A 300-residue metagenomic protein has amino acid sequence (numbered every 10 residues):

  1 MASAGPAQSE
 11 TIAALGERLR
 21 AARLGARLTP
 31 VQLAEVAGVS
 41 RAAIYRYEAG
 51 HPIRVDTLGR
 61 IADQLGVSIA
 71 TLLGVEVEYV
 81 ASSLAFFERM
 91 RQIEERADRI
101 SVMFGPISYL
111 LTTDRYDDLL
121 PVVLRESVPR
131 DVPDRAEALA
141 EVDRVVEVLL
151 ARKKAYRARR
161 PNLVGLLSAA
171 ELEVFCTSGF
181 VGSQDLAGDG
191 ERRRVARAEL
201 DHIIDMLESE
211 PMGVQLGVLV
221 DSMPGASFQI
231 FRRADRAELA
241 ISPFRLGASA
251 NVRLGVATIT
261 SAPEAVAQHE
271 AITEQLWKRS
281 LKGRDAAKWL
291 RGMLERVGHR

Functional and structural regions predicted by a protein language model:
M1-F87: Basic, Lys/Arg-rich alpha-helical nucleic-acid-recognition elements, primarily the DNA-binding modules of transcription
L15, A34, S40-A42, A97 (+3 more regions): Short, well-ordered helical secondary-structure segments
V55-D56, G66, S83-L84, R91-E94 (+4 more regions): Charge-rich, low-complexity amphipathic helices in intrinsically disordered tails/linkers adjacent to domains
D56, I61-Q64, A70, L84 (+5 more regions): General N-terminal targeting signals
V67-A70, G74-S127: Charged, helix-prone or intrinsically disordered regulatory segments positioned adjacent to compact structured domains
M103-R300: Hydrophobic protein-protein interaction segments
